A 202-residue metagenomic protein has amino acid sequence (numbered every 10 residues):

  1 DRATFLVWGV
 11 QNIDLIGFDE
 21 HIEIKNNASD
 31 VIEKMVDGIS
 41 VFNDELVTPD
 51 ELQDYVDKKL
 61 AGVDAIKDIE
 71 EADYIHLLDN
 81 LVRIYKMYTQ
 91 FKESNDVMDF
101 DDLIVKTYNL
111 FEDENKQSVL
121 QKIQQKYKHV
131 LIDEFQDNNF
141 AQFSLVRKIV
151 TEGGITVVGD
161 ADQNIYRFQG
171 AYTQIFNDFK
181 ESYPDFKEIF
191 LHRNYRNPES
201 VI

Functional and structural regions predicted by a protein language model:
D1-Y108, Q117-S118, Q125: A basic/glycine-biased coupling hinge at the interface between accessory DNA-binding modules
A61, E70-D178, F190-N197, V201: Conserved helicase NTPase motor core
E181: Glycine-/small-residue-rich beta-strand-loop submotif within the FAD-binding core of flavoenzymes
P184: Conserved N-terminal phosphate-binding loop of PLP-dependent enzymes in the Aspartate aminotransferase
